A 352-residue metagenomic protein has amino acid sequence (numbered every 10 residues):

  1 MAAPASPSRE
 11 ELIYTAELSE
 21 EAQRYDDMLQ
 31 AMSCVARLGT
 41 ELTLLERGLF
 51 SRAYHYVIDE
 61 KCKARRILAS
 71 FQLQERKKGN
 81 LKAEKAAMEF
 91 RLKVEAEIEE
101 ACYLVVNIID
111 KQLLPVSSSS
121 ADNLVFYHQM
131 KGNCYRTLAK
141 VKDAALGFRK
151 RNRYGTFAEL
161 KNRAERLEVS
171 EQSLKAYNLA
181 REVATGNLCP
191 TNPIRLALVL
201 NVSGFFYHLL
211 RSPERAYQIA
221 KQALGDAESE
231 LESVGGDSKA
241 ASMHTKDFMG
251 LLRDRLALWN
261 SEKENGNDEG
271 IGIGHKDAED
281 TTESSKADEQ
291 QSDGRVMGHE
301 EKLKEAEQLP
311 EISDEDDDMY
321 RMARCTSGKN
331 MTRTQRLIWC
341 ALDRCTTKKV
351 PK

Functional and structural regions predicted by a protein language model:
P7-I13, E17, L44-Q72, Y103 (+4 more regions): Amphipathic alpha-helical repeat scaffolds of TPR domains
E11-A31: Alpha-helical segment of the N-proximal tetratricopeptide repeat
G39-L42, L104-L124, V183-T191, S233-D237: Flexible helix-coil transition and linker loops at the boundaries of alpha-helical arrays
E60-P115, T137-L179: Short coil/linker segments at helix-helix boundaries
A216-E230: TPR/TPR-like (Sel1-like) alpha-helical repeat modules
